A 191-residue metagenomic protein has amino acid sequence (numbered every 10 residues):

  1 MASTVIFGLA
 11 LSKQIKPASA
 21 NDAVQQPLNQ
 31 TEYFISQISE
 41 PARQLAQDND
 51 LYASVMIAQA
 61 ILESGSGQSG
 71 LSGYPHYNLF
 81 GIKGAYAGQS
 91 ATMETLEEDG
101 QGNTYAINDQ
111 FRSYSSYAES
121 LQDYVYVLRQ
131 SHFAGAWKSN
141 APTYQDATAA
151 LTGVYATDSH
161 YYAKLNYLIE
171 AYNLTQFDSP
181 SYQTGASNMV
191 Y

Functional and structural regions predicted by a protein language model:
M1-L62, S66-Y191: Catalytic cores of secreted/periplasmic lytic hydrolases that degrade extracellular macromolecules
